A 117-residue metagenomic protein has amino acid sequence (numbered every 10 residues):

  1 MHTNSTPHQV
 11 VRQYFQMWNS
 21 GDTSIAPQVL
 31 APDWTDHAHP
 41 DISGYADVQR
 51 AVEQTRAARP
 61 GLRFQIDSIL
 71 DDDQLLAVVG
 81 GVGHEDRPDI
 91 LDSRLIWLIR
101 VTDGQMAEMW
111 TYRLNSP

Functional and structural regions predicted by a protein language model:
M1-S24, Q28: Short, low-complexity N-terminal intrinsically disordered segments enriched in polar/charged residues
V11-Y14, I25-P27, W34, V48 (+2 more regions): Hydrophobic pocket/interface hotspot
S20-D73: A solvent-exposed, acidic/Ser-Thr-rich amphipathic alpha-helical stretch
L30, V82-H84, W97, Y112-R113: Short beta-strand segments enriched in hydrophobic/aromatic residues within well-folded beta-rich domains
R63-Q65, I90-W97: Short, surface-exposed coil-to-beta transition loops
D72-V82: A short hydrophobic beta-strand element
R94-P117: Short beta-strand edge/turn micro-motifs at domain boundaries
